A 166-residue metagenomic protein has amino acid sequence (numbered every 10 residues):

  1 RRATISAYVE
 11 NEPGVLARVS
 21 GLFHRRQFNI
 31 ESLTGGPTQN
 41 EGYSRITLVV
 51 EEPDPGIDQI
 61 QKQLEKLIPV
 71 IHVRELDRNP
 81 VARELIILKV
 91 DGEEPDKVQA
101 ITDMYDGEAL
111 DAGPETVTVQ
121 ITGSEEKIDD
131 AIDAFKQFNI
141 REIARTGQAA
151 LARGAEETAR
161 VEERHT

Functional and structural regions predicted by a protein language model:
R1-S44, V49-T166: Long, contiguous binding/interaction regions
